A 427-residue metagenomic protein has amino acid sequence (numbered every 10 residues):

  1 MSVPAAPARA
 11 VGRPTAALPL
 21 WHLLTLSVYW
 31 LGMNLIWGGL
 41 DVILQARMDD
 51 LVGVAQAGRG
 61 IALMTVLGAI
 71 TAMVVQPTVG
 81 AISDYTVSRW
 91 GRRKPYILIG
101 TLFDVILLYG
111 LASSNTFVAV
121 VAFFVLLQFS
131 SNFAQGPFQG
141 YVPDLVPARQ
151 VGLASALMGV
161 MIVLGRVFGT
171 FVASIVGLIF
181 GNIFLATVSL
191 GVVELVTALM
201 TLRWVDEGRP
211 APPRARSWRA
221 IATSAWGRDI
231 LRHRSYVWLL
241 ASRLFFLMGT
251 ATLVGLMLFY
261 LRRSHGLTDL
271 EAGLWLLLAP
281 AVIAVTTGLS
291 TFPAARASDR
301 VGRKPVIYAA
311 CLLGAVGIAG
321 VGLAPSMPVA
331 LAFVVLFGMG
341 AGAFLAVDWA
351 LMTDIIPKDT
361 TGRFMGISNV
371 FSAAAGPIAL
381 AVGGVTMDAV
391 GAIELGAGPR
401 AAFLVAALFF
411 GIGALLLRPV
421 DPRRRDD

Functional and structural regions predicted by a protein language model:
S2-P19, E207-A241: Juxtamembrane intracellular "pre-TM" segments in multi-pass secondary transporters
R9-A69, V237-S242, F246-G266: Helix-loop boundary and gating motifs at the non-cytosolic
L44, F133-V146, A343-P357: Intracellular juxtamembrane helix-capping segments at the cytosolic ends of symmetry-related transmembrane helices
V54-L67, L185, G266-A284, G398-R400: Loop-to-transmembrane helix entry
T71-M73, G152-S174, N369-L380: Glycine-rich segments within core transmembrane alpha-helices of 12-TM secondary carriers
R92-K94, G177-V192, V385-L408: A membrane-interface helix-boundary motif in multi-pass transporters
R93-Y109, P305-G320: Structural signature of the two symmetry-related core transmembrane helices
A112, L195-V205, L404-D427: Multi-pass alpha-helical transporter architecture, strongest for 12-TM Major Facilitator/SLC carriers used
